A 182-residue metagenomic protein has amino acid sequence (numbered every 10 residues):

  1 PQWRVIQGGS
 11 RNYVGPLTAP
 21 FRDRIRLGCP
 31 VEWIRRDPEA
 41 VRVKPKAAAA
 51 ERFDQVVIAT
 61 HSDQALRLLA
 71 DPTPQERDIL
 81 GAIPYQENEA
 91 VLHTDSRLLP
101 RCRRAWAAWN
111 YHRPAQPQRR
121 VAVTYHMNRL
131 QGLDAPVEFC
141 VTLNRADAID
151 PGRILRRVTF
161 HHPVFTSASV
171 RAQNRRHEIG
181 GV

Functional and structural regions predicted by a protein language model:
P1-A40, R52: Active-site/ligand-binding neighborhood in enzyme catalytic cores
W3-R4, P163-T166: Short, flexible loop segments at the rims of nucleotide/cofactor-binding pockets, characterized by
G8, N144-A146, V170: Short, loop-centered acidic/histidine patches that primarily coordinate divalent metals
C29-P163: Mid-domain catalytic core of redox enzymes that form a hydrophobic substrate pocket/lid adjacent to a catalytic redox
T166-R176: Short glycine-rich, acidic/polar surface loops and turns
R176-V182: Short FAD-binding loop at a beta-strand-to-alpha-helix junction that anchors the flavin cofactor in diverse
